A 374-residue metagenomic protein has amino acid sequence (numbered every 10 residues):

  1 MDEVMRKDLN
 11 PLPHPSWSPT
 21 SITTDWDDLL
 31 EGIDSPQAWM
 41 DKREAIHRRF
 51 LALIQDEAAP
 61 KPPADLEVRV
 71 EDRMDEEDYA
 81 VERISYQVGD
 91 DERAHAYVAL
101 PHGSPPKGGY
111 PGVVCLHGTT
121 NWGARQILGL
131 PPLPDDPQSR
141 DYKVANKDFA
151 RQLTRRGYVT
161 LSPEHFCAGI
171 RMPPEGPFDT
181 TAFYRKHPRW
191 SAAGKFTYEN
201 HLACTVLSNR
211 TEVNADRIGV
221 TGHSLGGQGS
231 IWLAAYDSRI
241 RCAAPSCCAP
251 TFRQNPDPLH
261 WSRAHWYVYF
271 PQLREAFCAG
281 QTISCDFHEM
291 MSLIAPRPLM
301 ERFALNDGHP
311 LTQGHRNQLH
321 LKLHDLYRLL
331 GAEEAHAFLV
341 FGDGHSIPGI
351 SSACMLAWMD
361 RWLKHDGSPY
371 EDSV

Functional and structural regions predicted by a protein language model:
M1-A52, D56, S368-V374: N-terminal pre-domain segments of enzymes
A58-G108, G112: N-terminal cap/lid segment of alpha/beta-hydrolase-fold proteins
G108, V114-N209, P256-D257: Cap/lid segment of the alpha/beta-hydrolase catalytic domain
K186-H187, L202, C242-M290, P296 (+2 more regions): Mobile cap/lid helix-loop segments that gate and shape the active-site cleft of serine hydrolases
E212-S224: Alpha/beta-hydrolase fold nucleophile elbow
G222-W232: Glycine-rich nucleophile elbow surrounding the catalytic serine of serine-hydrolase chemistry
A295-Q313, G342-D343: Conserved strand-to-loop "acid loop" that flanks and positions the catalytic carboxylate
H320-V374: C-terminal catalytic histidine-bearing segment of alpha/beta-hydrolase fold enzymes
